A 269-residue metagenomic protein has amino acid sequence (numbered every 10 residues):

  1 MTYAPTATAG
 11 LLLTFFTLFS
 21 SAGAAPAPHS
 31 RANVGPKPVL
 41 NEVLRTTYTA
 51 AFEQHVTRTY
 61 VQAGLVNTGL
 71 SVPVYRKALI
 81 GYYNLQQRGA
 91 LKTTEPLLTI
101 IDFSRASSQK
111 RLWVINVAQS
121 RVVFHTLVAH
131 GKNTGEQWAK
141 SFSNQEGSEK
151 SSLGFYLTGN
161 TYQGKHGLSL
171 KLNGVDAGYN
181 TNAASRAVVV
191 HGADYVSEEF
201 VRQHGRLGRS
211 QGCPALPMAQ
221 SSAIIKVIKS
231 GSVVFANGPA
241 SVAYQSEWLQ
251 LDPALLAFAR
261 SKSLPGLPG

Functional and structural regions predicted by a protein language model:
M1-A9: Bacterial N-terminal signal peptides that target proteins for export
A9-S20: Bacterial N-terminal signal peptides
A22-P26: Boundary at the C-terminal end of the N-terminal hydrophobic targeting segment
P28-S210, A219-S232, S241-G269: Cell wall/extracellular polymer interaction/catalysis modules
A215-L216: A conserved hydrophobic position in a structured secondary element of the catalytic/binding core that shapes
F235-N237: C-terminal, well-folded lobe of enzymatic/effector domains
